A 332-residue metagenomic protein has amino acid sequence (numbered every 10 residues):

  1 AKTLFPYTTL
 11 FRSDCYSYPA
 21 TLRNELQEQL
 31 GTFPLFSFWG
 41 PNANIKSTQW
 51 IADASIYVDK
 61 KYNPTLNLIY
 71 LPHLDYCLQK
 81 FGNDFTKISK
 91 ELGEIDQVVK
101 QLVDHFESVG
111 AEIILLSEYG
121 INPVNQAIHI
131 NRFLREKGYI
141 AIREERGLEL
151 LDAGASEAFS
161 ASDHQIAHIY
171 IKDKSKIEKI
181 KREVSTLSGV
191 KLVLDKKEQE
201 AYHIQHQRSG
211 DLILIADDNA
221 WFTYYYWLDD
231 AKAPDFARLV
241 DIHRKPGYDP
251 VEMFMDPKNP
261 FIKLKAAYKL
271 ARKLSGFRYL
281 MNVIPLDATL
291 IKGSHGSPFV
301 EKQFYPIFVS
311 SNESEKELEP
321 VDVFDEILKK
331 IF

Functional and structural regions predicted by a protein language model:
A1-L4: Short, exposed "boundary/linker" segments that immediately precede the start of a downstream structural module
P6-G82, S156-A161, Q165-I171, K176-K179 (+6 more regions): His/Asp/Glu-rich, glycine-adjacent segments that coordinate divalent cations and/or stabilize oxyanion chemistry on
Y7, N63, G110, D163 (+2 more regions): A structure-centric signal for secondary-structure junctions around beta-strands
T8-E28, S89-Q97, R132-L151: Acidic, His- and aromatic-enriched active-site or binding-groove loops in soluble protein domains that engage sugars
N44, D84, I88-E91, K316: Alpha-helix N-cap/helix-initiation motif
S55, T65-P72, I88-I95, V99-L102 (+6 more regions): Beta-strand elements within well-structured catalytic alpha/beta cores of enzymes that handle phosphate/sulfate esters
Q101-A288: Secreted, luminal/periplasmic, and some membrane-associated catalytic domains that remodel anionic oxygen-ester
L290-V309: Short glycine/proline-rich, acidic loop/turn segments that cap or connect secondary-structure elements
